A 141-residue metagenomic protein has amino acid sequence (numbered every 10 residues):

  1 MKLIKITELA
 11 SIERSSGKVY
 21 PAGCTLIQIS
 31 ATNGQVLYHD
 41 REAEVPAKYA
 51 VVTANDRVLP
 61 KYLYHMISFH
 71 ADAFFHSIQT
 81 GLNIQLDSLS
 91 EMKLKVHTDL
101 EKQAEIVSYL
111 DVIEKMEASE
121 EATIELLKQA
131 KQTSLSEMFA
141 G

Functional and structural regions predicted by a protein language model:
M1-R14, T98-L100, A104, S119 (+1 more regions): Non-catalytic DNA-recognition/assembly elements of restriction-modification systems
M1-Y20, H39-V51: Sequence-specific dsDNA recognition surfaces
K2-I4, A50-R57, F74, D87-S108 (+1 more regions): Proline-centric
C24-H70, Q79, Q85: A short beta-sheet element
A71-F74, K115: A common structural junction motif
I106-E117: Hydrophobic structural patches
E125, K131-L135, F139: Alpha-helical coiled-coil oligomerization motifs
